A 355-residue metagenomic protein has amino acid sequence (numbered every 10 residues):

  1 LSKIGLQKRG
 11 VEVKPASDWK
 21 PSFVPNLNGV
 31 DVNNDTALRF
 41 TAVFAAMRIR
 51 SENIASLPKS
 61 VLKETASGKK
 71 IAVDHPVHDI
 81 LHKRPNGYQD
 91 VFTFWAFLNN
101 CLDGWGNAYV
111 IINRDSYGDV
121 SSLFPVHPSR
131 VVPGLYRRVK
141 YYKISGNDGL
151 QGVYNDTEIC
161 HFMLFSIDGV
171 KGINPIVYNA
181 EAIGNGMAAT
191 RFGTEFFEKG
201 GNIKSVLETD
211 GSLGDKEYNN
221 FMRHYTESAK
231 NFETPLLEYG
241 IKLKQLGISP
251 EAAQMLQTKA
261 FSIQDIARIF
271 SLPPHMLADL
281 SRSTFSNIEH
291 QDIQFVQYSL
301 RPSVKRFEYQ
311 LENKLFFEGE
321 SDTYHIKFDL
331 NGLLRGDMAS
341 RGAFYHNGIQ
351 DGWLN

Functional and structural regions predicted by a protein language model:
L1-M255, K259-R268, L272-H275, D279 (+2 more regions): Structured, contiguous alpha/beta core segments that scaffold functional sites
E238-K244, S281-T284, F316-L333: A glycine-rich phosphate-binding loop feature that marks nucleotide/adenosyl-phosphate handling sites
S249-A252, D292, R341-F344: Short, surface-exposed amphipathic charged segments that create phosphate/polyanion-binding patches used for binding
I288-E289: Small-residue-rich helix-loop
D292-S321, H325: Long, compositionally biased
L333-N355: Charged substrate- and nucleic-acid-binding regions of tRNA-handling and nucleotidyl-transfer enzymes, centered on
